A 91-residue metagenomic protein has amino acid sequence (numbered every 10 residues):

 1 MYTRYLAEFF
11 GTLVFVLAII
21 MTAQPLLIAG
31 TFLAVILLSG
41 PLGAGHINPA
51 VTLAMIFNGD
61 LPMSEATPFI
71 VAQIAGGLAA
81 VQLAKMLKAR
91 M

Functional and structural regions predicted by a protein language model:
M1-M91: Membrane-interface helix-loop junctions and terminal tails of multi-pass membrane proteins
